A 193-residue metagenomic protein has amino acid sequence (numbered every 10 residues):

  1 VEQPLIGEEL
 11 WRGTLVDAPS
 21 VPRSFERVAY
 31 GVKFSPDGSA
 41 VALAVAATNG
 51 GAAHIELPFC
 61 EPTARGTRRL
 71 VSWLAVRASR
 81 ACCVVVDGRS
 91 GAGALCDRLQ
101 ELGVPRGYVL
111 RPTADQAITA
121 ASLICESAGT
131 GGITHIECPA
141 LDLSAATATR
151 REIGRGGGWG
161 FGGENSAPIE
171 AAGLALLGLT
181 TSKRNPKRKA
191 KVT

Functional and structural regions predicted by a protein language model:
V1-V32: ATPase catalytic-site recognition across NTP-hydrolyzing enzymes
Q3-P4, P36-V41, G51-H54, T63-G66 (+4 more regions): Flexible loop/turn segments at secondary-structure boundaries
G13-P19, D37-S90: Nucleic-acid-processing active sites and adjacent nucleic-acid-binding tracks, predominantly divalent metal-dependent
V21-F25, F34-A40, N165: A short catalytic or substrate-binding loop motif that flags glycine-/basic-rich loops and adjacent residues that bind
R27-Y30, S39-V41, C82, E170-A172: Structural beta-strand/beta-sheet cores of well-ordered domains, especially the beta-sheet scaffolds that support
Y30, V85, Y108-L110: Hydrophobic/aromatic beta-strand patches that form the interior of the parallel beta-sheet core in alpha/beta enzyme
K33, D87, A167: Acidic active-site catalytic centers that drive phospho-/nucleotidyl reactions and related ester hydrolyses
A44, A94-Q100, G107-T193: C-terminal nuclease/phosphodiesterase catalytic domains that cleave nucleic-acid phosphodiester bonds
